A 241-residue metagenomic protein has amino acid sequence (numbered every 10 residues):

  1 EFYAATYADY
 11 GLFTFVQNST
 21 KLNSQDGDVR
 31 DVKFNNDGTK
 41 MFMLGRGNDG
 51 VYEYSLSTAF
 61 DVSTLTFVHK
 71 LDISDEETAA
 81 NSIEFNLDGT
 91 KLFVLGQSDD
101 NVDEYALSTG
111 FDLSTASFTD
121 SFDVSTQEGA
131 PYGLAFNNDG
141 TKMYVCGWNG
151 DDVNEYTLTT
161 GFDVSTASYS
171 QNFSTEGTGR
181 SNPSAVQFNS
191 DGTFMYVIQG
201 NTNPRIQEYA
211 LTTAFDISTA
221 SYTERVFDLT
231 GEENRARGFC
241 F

Functional and structural regions predicted by a protein language model:
F2, D49-Y52, D100-D103, D151-N154 (+1 more regions): Structural signal for beta-propeller blades
F2-G11, Y54-S63, E104-S114, E155-T166 (+1 more regions): Short loop/turn segments immediately following beta-strands, especially the blade-tip and inter-blade linker loops
V16-N23, T66-S74, S117-S125, S168-G177 (+1 more regions): A short beta-strand motif characteristic of beta-propeller blades
D28, A79, A130, N182 (+1 more regions): Beta-rich catalytic cores
N36-D37, L87-D88, N138-D139, S190-D191: Residue-level detector of Asp-centered blade-edge/turn motifs that repeat once per structural unit in beta-propeller
R46, Q97, W148, G200-N201: Short loop/turn segments immediately following the C-termini of beta-strands
